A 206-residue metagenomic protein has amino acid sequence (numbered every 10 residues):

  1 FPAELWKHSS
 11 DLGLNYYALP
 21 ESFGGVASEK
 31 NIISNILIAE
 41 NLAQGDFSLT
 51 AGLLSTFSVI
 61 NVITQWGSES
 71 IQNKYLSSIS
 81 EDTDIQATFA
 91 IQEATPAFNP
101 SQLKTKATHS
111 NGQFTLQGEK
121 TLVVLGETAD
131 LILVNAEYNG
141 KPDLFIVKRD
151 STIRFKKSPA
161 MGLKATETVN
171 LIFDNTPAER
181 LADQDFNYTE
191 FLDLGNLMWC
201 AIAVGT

Functional and structural regions predicted by a protein language model:
D11-D84, L125-T128: Internal helix-loop-helix
I38, S68, F89, L116-G118 (+2 more regions): Buried hydrophobic positions in well-ordered alpha/beta secondary-structure cores of metabolic enzymes
Q44, F155-T206: Glycine-rich beta->alpha junctions and the first turn(s) of the following alpha-helix
D82-E93: A short, Trp-centered hydrophobic/proline-enriched beta-strand micro-motif
I85, S101-L103, T128-D130, K141 (+3 more regions): A generic structural signal for well-ordered coil/turn residues at beta-strand boundaries that shape enzyme active-site
T95-F98, L122-V124, A160-K164: Short Gly/Pro-enriched turn/cap motifs at secondary-structure boundaries
T105-T108: A structural signal for short hydrophobic beta-strand segments in well-ordered beta-sheet cores
Q117-R154: A short core secondary-structure module
